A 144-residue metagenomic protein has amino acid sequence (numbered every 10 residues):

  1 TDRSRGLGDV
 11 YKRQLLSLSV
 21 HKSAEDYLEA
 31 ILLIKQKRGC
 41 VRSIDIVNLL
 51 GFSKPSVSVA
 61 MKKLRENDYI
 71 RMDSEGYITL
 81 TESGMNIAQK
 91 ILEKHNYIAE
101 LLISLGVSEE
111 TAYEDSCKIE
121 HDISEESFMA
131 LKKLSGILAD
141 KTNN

Functional and structural regions predicted by a protein language model:
T1-Q14: Single conserved hydrophobic/aromatic residue that forms the stacking wall/gate of nucleotide- or nucleobase-binding
L18-F52: N-terminal helix-turn-helix DNA-binding core of bacterial DNA-binding proteins
S23-D26, R42, S83, K94 (+1 more regions): N-terminal positioning helix adjacent to the helix-turn-helix/winged-helix DNA-binding module
E29, V59, E114: DNA-binding alpha-helical recognition surfaces that contact promoter or target DNA
S43-S74: Canonical helix-turn-helix DNA-binding module
G76-K94: Basic, amphipathic "hinge/linker" alpha-helix immediately C-terminal to the N-terminal HTH DNA-binding motif
L92-E125: Arg/Lys-rich, alpha-helical DNA-contact motif
E114-N144: C-terminal regulatory/oligomerization modules of transcriptional regulators
